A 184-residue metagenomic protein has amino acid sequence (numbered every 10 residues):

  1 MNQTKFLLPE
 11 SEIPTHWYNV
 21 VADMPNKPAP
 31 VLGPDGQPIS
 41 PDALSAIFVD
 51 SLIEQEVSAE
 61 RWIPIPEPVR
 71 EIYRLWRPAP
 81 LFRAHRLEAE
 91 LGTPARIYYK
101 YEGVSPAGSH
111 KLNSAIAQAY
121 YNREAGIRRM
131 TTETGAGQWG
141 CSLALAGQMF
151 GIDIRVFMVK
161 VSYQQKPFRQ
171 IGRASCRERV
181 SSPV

Functional and structural regions predicted by a protein language model:
M1-R179: PLP-dependent amino-acid enzyme catalytic core
